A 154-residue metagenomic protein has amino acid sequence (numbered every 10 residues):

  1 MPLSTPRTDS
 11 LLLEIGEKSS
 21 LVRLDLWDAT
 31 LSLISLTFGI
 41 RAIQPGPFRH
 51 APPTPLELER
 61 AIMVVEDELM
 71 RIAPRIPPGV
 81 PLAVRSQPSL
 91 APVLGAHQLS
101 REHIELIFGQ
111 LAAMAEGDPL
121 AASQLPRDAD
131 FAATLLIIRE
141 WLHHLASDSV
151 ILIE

Functional and structural regions predicted by a protein language model:
P2-T8, S32-E154: Helical "lid/coupling" subdomains associated with nucleotide-phosphate turnover
T8-D9, S20: Short, contiguous acidic/charged loop-to-helix segments that flank catalytic cores in large enzymes
S10-E14: Short glycine-aspartate micro-motif
I15-S19: A short, compositionally biased
S20-L26: Short beta-strand scaffold segments in enzyme catalytic cores
